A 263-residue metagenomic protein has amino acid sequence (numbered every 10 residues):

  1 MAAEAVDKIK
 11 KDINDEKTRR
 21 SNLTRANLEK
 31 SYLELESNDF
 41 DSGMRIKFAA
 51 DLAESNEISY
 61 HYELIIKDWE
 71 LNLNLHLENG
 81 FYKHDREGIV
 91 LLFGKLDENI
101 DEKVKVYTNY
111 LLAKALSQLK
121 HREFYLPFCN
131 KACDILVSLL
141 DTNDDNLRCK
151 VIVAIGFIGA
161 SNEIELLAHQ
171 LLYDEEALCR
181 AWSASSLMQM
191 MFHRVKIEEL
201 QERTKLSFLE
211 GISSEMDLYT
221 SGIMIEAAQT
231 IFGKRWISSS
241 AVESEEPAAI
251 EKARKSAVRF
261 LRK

Functional and structural regions predicted by a protein language model:
R25-S31, G43-I65, D85-L96, Q118-L140 (+3 more regions): Amphipathic alpha-helical scaffolding segments comprising HEAT/armadillo-like alpha-solenoid repeats
E36-S37, Y82, D97-E98, D141 (+4 more regions): Alpha-solenoid HEAT/Armadillo repeat architecture
Y62-N72, K105-S117, D141, A181-L187: HEAT-repeat alpha-solenoid elements in large eukaryotic scaffold proteins
E70-L71, R86, D101-V106, D145-N146 (+4 more regions): Alpha-helix N-cap/helix-start positions at coil->helix boundaries
H76, L91, Y107, L111 (+9 more regions): Alpha-solenoid helical repeat scaffolds
Y82, L112-S117, G156, M188-Q189 (+2 more regions): Structural signature of alpha-helical solenoid repeat scaffolds
R180-M224: Long alpha-helical HEAT/HEAT-like repeat alpha-solenoid scaffolds in very large eukaryotic proteins, especially those
Q229-K263: Eukaryotic acidic, Ser/Thr-rich intrinsically disordered low-complexity regions
